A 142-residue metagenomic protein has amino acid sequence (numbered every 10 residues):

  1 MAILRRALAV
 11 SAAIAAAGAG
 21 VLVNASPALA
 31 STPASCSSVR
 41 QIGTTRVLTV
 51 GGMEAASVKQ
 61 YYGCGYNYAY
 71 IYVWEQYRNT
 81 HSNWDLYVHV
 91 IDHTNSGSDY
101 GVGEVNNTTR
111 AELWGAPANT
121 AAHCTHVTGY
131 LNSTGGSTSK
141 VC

Functional and structural regions predicted by a protein language model:
M1-G51: N-terminal prepro-regions of secreted/extracellular proteins
L29-C142: Post-signal peptide N-terminal regions of Sec-secreted extracellular proteins
